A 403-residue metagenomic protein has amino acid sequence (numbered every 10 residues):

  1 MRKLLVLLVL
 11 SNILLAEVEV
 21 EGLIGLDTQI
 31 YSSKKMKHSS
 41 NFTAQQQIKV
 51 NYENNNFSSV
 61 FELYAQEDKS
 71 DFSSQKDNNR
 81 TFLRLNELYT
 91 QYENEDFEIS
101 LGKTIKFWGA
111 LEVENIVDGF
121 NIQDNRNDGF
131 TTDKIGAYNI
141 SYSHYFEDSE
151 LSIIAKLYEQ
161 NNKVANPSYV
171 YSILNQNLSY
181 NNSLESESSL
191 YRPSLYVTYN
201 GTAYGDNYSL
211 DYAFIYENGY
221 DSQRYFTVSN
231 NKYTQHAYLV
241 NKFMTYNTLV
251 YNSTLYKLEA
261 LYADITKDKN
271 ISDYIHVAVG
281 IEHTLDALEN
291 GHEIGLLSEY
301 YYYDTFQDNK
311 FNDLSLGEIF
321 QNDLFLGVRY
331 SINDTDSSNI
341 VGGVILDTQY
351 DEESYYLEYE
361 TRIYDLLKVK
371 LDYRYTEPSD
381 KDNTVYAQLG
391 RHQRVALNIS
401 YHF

Functional and structural regions predicted by a protein language model:
V18, N55-F61, D96-I99, D148-L151 (+5 more regions): Repeated loop/turn-to-beta-strand initiation elements of outer-membrane beta-barrel proteins
G22-I30, F61-E67, L101-K103, I153-L157 (+6 more regions): Transmembrane beta-barrel strands of outer-membrane/channel proteins
L26, Q46-Y52, E87-Y92, I140-H144 (+7 more regions): Residues on the lipid-exposed face of transmembrane beta-strands in outer-membrane beta-barrel proteins
Y31-N41, S70-L83, E112-D118, V164-V170 (+6 more regions): Outer-membrane beta-barrel translocator domains and adjoining extracellular loop/strand segments of Gram-negative
H38-A44, T81-N86, E93, D133-Y138 (+7 more regions): Residues that define the transmembrane beta-barrel architecture of outer-membrane proteins
N51-Y171, T376-P378: Outer membrane beta-barrel
Y251-D347: Detector for outer-membrane/organellar transmembrane beta-barrel domains, recognizing the amphipathic beta-strand
L389-F403: Outer-membrane beta-barrel "beta-signal"
